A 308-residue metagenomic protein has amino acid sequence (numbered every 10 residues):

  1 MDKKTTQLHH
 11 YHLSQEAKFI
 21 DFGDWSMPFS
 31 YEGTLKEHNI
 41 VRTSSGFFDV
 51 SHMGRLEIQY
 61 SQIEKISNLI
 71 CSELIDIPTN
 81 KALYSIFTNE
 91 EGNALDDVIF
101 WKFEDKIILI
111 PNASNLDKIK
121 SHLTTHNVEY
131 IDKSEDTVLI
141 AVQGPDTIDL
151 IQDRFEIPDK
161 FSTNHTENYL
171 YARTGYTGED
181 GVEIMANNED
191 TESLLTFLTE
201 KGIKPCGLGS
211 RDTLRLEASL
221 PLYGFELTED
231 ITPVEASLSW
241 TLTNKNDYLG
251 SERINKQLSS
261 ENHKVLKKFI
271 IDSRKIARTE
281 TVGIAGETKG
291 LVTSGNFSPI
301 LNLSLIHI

Functional and structural regions predicted by a protein language model:
M1-T88, N93, G209, L301: Acidic, proline/glycine-enriched N-terminal capping motif
V41-F48, L95-F103, N127-K133, E167-T177 (+2 more regions): Short, flexible, solvent-exposed loop/turn segments with mixed acidic/basic and small polar residues
V50-G54, D96-D97, D105-I107, T137-V138 (+4 more regions): Short, surface-exposed beta-edge/turn micro-motifs
I63, I99-L222: Acidic, low-complexity central loop/insert segments
S72, P78-L83, L116, F155-N164 (+1 more regions): Glycine-centered loop/turn motifs
S85-F87, Y130, E280-G286: Short conserved beta-strand and strand-loop elements enriched in small hydrophobics with frequent Asp/Gly
A172, E179-G181, L208-T213, E217-I254: Active-site-adjacent "lid" and substrate-binding segments of diverse enzymatic cores
I231-S237, T241-I306: Glycine-rich, small/acidic residue-mixed loop/short-helix segments
